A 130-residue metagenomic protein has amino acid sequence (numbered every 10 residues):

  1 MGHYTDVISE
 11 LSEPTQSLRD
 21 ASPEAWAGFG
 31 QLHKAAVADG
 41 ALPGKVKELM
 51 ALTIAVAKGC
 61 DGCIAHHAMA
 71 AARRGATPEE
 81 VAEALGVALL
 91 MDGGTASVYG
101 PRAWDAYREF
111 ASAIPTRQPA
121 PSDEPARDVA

Functional and structural regions predicted by a protein language model:
M1-V46, V98-A130: Acidic, glycine/proline-rich low-complexity segments that act as flexible tails and inter-domain linkers
P14, Q31-L32, H66-A70, A84: A general alpha-helix detector
A21, A55-V56: A generic structural signal for short
F29, H33, L49-I54, A84-M91 (+1 more regions): Short alpha-helical scaffolding segments that buttress acidic/His motifs in well-ordered protein cores
G44-E48, E79-V81: Hydrophobic alpha-helical transmembrane segments of integral membrane proteins, especially multi-pass transporters
C60-C63: Short cysteine clusters
H66-E80, Y107: Iron-sulfur (Fe-S) cluster-binding segments and ferredoxin-like electron-carrier domains, especially [2Fe-2S]
G94: Substrate/cofactor-recognition hotspot
